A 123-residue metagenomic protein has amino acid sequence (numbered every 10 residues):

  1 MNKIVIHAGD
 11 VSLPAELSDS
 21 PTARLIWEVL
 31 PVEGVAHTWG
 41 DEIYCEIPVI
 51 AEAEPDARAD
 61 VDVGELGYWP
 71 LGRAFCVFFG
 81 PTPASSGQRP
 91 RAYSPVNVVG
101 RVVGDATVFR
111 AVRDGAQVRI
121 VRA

Functional and structural regions predicted by a protein language model:
M1-N2, R113: A short, compositionally biased
K3-A8: A short beta-strand micro-motif
G9-V11, R73: Short acidic/polar mixed-charge low-complexity motifs
S12, E16-S18: N-terminal domain-onset segments
S18-L25, V29-A123: Glycine-rich active-site loops that engage anionic ligands at enzyme catalytic sites
